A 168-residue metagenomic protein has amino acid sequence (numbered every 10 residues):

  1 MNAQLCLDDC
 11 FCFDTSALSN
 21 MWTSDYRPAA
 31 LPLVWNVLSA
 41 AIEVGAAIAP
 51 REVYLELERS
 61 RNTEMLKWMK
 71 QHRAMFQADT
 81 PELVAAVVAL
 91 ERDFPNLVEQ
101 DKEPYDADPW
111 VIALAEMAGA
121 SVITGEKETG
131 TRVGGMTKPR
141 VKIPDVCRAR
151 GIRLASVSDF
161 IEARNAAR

Functional and structural regions predicted by a protein language model:
M1-L33, A49-E52: Metal-dependent nucleic-acid phosphoesterase active-site entry motif
M1-L7, L31, E128-R168: Acidic, PIN/NYN-like endoribonuclease modules and their adjacent C-terminal/linker elements
C12-F13, L31-E82: PIN/NYN-family metal-dependent endoribonuclease catalytic core
T23-R27, Y54-E56, V98-E103: Short, flexible loop segments at the rims of nucleotide/cofactor-binding pockets, characterized by
A46, R73, E116-G119, G151: Residue-level detector of structured alpha->beta connecting loops
L55-E56, E82-V87, G151, F160-N165: A short acidic, often aromatic-flanked loop/helix-cap motif at beta-alpha or helix-coil junctions that lines enzyme
D79-D145: Active-site neighborhoods of divalent-metal-dependent phosphate/nucleic-acid chemistry enzymes
